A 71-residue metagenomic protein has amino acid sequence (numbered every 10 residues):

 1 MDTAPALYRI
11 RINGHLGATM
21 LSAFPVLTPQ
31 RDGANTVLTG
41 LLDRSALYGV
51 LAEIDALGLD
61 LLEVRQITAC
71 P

Functional and structural regions predicted by a protein language model:
M1-P71: Long, contiguous binding/interaction regions
